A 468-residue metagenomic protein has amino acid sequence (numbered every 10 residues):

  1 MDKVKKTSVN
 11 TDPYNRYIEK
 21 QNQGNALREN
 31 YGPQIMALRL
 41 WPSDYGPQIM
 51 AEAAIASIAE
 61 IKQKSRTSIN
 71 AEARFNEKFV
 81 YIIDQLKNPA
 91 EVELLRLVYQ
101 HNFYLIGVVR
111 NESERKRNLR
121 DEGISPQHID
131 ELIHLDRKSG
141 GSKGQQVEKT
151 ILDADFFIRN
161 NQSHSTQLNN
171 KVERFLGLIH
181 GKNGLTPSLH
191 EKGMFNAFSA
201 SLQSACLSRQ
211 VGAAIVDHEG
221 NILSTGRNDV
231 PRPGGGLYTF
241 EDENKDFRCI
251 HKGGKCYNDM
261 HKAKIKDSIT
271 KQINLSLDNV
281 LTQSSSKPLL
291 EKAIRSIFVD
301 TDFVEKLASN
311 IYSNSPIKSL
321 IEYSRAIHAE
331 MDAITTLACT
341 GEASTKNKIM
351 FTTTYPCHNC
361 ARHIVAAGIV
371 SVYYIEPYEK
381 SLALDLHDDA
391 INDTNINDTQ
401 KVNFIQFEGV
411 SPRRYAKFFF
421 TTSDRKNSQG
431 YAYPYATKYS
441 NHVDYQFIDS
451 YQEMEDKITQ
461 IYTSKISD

Functional and structural regions predicted by a protein language model:
M1-I61, S142-K143, E148-K149, N161-D468: Zinc-dependent deaminase catalytic domain
E52-I58, F79-K87, E91: N-terminal helicase ATP-binding lobe
I61-S65, A73-N76: Catalytic phosphate/metal-binding cores of nucleic-acid and nucleotide-processing enzymes, i.e., regions that mediate
K64, E91, R120-K171: Small-molecule kinase domains that catalyze NTP-dependent phosphoryl transfer to phosphate-bearing small molecules
R74-I82, Y104: Loop/turn-to-beta-strand initiation segments
D84-K87, L95-E122: Conserved phosphate-donor/acceptor-positioning beta-strand/loop module used by diverse small-molecule
E93-L97, C360-H363: A short acidic, amphipathic alpha-helical/loop segment
Y99-Y104, D153-D155, I369: Short glycine-/polar-rich loops that comprise or flank the Walker A/P-loop and associated switch/sensor motifs
